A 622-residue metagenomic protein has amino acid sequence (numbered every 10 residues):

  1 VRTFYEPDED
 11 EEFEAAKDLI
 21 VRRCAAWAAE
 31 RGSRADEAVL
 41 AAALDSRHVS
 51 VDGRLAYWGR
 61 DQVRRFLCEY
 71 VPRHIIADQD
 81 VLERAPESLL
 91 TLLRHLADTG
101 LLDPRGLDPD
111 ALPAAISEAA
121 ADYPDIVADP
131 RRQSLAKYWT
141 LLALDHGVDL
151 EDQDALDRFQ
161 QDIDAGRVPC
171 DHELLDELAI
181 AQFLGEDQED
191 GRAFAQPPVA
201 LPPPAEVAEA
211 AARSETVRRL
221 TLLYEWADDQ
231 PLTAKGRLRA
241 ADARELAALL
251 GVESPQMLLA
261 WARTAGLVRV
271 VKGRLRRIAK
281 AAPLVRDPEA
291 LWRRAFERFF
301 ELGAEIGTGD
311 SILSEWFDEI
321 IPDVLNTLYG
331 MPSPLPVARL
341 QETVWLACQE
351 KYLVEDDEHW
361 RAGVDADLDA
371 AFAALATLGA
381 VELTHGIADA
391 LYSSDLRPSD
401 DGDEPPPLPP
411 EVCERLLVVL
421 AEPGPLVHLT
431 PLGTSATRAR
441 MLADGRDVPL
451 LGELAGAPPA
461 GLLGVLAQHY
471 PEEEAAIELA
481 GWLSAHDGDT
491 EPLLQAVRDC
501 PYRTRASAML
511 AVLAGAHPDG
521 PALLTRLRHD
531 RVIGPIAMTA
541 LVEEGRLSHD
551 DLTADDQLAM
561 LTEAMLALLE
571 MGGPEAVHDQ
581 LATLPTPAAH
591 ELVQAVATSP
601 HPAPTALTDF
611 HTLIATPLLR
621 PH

Functional and structural regions predicted by a protein language model:
V21-R84, S88-V127: N-terminal core-binding DNA-recognition domain of tyrosine recombinases/integrases
A35-A56, D61-V71, I163-R293, E297 (+3 more regions): Short, amphipathic alpha-helical interface elements at domain boundaries that mediate macromolecular binding
R64, D103-S117, Q256-A260, A265 (+3 more regions): Accessory beta->alpha helical hairpin/"wing" motif in late/C-terminal subdomains of nucleic-acid enzymes
V81-T91, L250-T264, E358-G386: Short amphipathic alpha-helical interaction segments
A114, E118-D125, D129, Q133-E173 (+2 more regions): Long, helix-rich interaction regions
F372-A374, L378, R446, L450 (+4 more regions): Amphipathic alpha-helical scaffolding segments comprising HEAT/armadillo-like alpha-solenoid repeats
D444-E478: Charged, amphipathic alpha-helical linkers/stalks
G464-Q468, A475-A485, Q495-R498, R505-G515 (+1 more regions): Structural detector for internal amphipathic alpha-helices that build alpha-solenoid repeat scaffolds
